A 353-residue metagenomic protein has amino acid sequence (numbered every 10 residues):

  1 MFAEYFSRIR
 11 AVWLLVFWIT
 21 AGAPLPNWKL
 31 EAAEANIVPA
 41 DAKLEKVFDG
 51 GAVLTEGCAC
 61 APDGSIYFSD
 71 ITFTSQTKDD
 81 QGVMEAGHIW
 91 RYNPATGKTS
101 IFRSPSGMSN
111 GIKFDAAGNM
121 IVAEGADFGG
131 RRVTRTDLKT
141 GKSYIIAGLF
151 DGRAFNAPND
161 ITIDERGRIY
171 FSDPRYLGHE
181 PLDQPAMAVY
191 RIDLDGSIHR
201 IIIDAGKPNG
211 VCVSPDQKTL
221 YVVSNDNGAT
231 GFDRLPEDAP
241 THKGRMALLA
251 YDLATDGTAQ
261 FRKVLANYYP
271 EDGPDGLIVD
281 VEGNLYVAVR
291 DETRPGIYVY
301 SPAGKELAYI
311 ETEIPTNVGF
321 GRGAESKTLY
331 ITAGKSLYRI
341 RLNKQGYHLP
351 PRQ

Functional and structural regions predicted by a protein language model:
M1-I9: N-terminal secretory signal peptides that target proteins for export/translocation
S7, F17-W18, Y67, D160: A detector of low-complexity, intrinsically disordered, Ser/Thr/Gly/Pro/Ala-rich segments
R10-P24: Bacterial N-terminal signal peptides
L25-Q353: Sequence-structural signature of mature extracellular/luminal beta-sheet repeat domains, prominently beta-propellers
